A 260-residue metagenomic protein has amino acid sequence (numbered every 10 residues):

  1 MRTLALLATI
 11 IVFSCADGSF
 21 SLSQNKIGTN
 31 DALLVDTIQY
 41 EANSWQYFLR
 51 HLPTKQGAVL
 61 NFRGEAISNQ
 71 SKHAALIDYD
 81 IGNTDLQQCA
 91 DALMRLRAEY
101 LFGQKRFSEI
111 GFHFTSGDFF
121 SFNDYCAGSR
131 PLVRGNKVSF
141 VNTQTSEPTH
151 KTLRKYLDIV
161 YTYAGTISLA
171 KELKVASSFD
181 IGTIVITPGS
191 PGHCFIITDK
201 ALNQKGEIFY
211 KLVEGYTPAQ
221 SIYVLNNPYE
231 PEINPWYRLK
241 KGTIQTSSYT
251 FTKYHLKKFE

Functional and structural regions predicted by a protein language model:
T3-F13: Sec-dependent N-terminal signal peptides
C15-D80, Q87: Cationic-aromatic interfacial patches
N83-K174: Extracellular-facing segments of soluble proteins and assemblies that are Gly/Ser/Thr-biased and enriched in aromatics
S177-V185: Structural motif
I186-C194: Short coil-to-beta-strand transition motifs
H193-L202: Short beta-strand-centered aromatic/proline hotspots
A201-Q204, Y216: A generic structural motif
I208-E260: Low-complexity, Gly/Ser/Thr/Pro-rich intrinsically disordered linker/tail segments
